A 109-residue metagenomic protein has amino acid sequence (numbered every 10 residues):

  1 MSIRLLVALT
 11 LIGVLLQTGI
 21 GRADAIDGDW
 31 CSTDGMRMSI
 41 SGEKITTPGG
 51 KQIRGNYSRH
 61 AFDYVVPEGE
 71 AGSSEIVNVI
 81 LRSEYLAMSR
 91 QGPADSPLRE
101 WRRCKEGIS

Functional and structural regions predicted by a protein language model:
M1-L5: Positively charged n-region of N-terminal signal peptides that target proteins for export
V7-Q17: Bacterial N-terminal signal peptides
G19-A23: Sec/Tat signal peptide C-region and signal peptidase I cleavage site
D24-M36: Tryptophan-anchored aromatic micro-motifs
C31, G42-E43: N-terminal export/targeting and maturation segments
D34-M36, T46-T47, A61-S109: Beta-sheet ligand-binding and adhesion/scaffold domains
E43-N56: Intrinsic low-complexity, repeat-rich intrinsically disordered segments enriched in small/flexible residues
